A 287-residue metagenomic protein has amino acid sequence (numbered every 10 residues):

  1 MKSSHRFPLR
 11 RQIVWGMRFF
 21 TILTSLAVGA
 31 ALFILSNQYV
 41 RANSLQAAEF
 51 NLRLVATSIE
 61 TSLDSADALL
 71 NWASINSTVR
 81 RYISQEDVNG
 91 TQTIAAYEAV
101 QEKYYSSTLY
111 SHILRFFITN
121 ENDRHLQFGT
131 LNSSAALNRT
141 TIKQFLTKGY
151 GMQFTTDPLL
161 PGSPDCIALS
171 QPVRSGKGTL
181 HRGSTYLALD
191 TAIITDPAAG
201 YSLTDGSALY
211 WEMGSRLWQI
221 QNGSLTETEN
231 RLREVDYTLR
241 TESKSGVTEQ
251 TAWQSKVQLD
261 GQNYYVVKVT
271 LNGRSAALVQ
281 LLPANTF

Functional and structural regions predicted by a protein language model:
M1-R10, Y39, Q46-A47, T119 (+5 more regions): N-terminal sensory and localization modules of signal-transduction and trafficking proteins
S4-Q12, N37, R41, Y97-E98 (+3 more regions): Juxtamembrane/transmembrane-helix boundary motifs in multi-pass membrane proteins
F7-E86: Juxtamembrane extracytoplasmic/periplasmic/luminal helical "stalk" adjacent to the first N-terminal
Q46-R53, S62-Y150: Extracytoplasmic/periplasmic sensory segments of membrane signal-transduction proteins
T93-E98, E102, Q127-L159, N222-K256: Extracytoplasmic/periplasmic sensor domains and loops in membrane signaling proteins
Y97-Y110, K177-L180, S184-T226: Solvent-exposed, extracytoplasmic
L109-H112, I118-T191, D196: Extracytoplasmic/periplasmic ligand-binding sensor regions of membrane-associated signaling proteins
A168, P172, L180-T191, Q258-F287: Short, hydrophobic beta-strand elements of compact beta-sandwich sensory domains
